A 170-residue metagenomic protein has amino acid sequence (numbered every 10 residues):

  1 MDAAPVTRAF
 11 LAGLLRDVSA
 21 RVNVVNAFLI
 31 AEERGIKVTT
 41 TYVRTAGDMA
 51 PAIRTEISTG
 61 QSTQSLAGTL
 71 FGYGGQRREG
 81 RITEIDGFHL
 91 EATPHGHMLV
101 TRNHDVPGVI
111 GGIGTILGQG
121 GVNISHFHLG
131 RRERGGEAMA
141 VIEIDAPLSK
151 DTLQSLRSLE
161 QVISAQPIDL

Functional and structural regions predicted by a protein language model:
M1-L170: NAD(P)-dependent dehydrogenase/reductase Rossmann-like domain
